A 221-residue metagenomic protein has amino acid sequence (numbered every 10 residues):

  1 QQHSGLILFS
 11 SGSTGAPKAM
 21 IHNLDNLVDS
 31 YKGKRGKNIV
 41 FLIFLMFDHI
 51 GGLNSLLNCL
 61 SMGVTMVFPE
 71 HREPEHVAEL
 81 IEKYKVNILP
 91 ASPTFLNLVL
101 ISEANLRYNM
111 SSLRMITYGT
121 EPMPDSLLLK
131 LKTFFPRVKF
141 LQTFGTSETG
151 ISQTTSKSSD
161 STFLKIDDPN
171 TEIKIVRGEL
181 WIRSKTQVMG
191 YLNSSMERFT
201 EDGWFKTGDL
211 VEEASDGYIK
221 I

Functional and structural regions predicted by a protein language model:
S4-K32: Conserved AMP-binding A3 loop
S13, G63, T120, G145 (+1 more regions): Conserved G/P- and acidic residue-centered "switch" motifs that form tight phosphate/ATP-binding loops in soluble
V28-V40, D48-I88: Conserved AMP-binding/adenylation subdomain of ANL enzymes
E73, T94-L96, M123, Q187: Alpha-helix capping/helix-boundary segments
I88-P90, E103-S161: Gly/Ser/Thr-rich phosphate-binding loop
S161-D167, E201-G203: Short Gly/Pro-enriched turn/cap motifs at secondary-structure boundaries
W181-I221: Conserved ATP-binding/catalytic segment of the ANL
